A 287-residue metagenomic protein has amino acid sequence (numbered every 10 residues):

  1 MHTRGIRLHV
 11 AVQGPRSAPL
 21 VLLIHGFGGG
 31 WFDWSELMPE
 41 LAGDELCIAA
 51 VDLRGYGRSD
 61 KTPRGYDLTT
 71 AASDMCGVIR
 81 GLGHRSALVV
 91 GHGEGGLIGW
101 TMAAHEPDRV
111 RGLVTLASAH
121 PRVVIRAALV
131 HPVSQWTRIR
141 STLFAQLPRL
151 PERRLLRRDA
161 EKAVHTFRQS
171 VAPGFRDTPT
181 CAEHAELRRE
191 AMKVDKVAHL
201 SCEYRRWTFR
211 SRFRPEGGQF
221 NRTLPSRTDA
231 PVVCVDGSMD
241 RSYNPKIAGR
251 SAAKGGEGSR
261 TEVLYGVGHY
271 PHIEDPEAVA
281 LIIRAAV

Functional and structural regions predicted by a protein language model:
M1-V21, G43-L46, G83-R85, L281-V287: Alpha/beta-hydrolase fold catalytic core
V12-R58: Conserved HGGG/HGGXW glycine-rich cap/lid loop of the alpha/beta-hydrolase fold
L37, D52-G55, T62, A119 (+1 more regions): Short beta-to-alpha linker loops that shape the active-site pocket of alpha/beta-hydrolase fold enzymes
L37, M102, I282-A286: Hydrophobic residues on the short alpha-helix immediately C-terminal to a glycine-rich phosphate/catalytic loop
R58, P63-H84, V90, E94-G258: Flexible "cap/lid" subdomain of the alpha/beta-hydrolase fold that forms the substrate-access gate
T261-V267: Short glycine-rich catalytic loops that host catalytic nucleophiles or stabilize transition states across multiple
V267-P276: Catalytic histidine-centered segment of alpha/beta-hydrolase-like enzymes
